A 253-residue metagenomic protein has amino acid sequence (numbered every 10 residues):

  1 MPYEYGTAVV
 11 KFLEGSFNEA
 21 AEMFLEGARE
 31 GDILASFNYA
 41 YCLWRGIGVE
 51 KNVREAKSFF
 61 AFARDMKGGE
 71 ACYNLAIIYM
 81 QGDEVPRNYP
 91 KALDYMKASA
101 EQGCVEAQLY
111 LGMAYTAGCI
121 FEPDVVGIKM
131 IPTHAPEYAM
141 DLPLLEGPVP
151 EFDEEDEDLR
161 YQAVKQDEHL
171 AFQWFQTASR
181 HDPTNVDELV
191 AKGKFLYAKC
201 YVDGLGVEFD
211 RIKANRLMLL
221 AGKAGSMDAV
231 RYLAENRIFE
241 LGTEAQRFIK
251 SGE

Functional and structural regions predicted by a protein language model:
P2-E26, E30, W44-R45: Alpha-helical segment of the N-proximal tetratricopeptide repeat
E4-G6, V10, N38-R45, C72 (+5 more regions): Hydrophobic face of amphipathic alpha-helices that form TPR/SEL1-like repeat modules and related alpha-solenoid
L13-E22, E50-F59, P86-Y95, E122-T133 (+3 more regions): Structural signature of tandem alpha-helical TPR/SEL1-like repeats, specifically the intra-repeat loop/turn
E26-G27, F62-A63, A98-S99, A178 (+2 more regions): Canonical positions in the second alpha-helix
E30-D32, R45-I47, N52, M66-G69 (+10 more regions): Short helix-capping/linker turns of helical repeat alpha-solenoids
Y41, R45, A61, I77 (+4 more regions): Alpha-helical adaptor scaffolds
I120-Q166, D182-L189: Intrinsically disordered, low-complexity Ser/Thr- and acidic-rich flexible linkers and loops, especially at boundaries
K223-E253: Terminal, low-structured helical/coil segments at or just beyond the last alpha-helical repeat
